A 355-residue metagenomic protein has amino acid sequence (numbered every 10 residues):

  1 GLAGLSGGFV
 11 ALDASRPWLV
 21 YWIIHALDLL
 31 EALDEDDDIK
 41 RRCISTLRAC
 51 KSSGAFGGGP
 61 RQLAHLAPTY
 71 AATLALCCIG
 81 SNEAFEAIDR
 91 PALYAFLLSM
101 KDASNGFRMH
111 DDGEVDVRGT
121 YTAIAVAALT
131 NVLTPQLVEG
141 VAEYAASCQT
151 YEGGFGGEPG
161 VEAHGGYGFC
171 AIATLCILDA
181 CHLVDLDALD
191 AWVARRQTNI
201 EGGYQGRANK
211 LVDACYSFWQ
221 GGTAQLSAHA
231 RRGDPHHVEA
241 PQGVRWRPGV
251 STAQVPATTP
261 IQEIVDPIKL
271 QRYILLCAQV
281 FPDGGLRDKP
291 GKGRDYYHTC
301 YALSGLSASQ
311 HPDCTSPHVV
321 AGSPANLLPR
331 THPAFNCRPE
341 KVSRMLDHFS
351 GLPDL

Functional and structural regions predicted by a protein language model:
G1-A11, S15, Y21, A26-L29 (+6 more regions): Terminal, non-catalytic domain-edge segments
G1-T69, N82-E86, R108: Internal amphipathic alpha-helical repeat/solenoid segments
L5-P17, A55-A67, F107-V117, F155-G165 (+2 more regions): Solvent-exposed loop and edge beta-strand segments that line ligand/cofactor-binding and catalytic clefts
V20, T69-A72, T120-A123, G168-A171 (+2 more regions): Residue-level detector of extended alpha-helical repeat arrays and alpha-solenoid scaffolds
H25, S45, A49, G58 (+13 more regions): Ordered, helix-dominated protein-protein interaction surfaces in large eukaryotic regulatory proteins
L29-A32, A49, R61-Q62, C78-S81 (+9 more regions): Positions within ordered alpha-helical repeat solenoids
H65-I79, V117-T120: Aromatic-rich carbohydrate-recognition surfaces in CAZymes
S81-G202, A208: Eukaryote-skewed repeat-based solenoidal scaffolds used as protein-protein interaction platforms, primarily
